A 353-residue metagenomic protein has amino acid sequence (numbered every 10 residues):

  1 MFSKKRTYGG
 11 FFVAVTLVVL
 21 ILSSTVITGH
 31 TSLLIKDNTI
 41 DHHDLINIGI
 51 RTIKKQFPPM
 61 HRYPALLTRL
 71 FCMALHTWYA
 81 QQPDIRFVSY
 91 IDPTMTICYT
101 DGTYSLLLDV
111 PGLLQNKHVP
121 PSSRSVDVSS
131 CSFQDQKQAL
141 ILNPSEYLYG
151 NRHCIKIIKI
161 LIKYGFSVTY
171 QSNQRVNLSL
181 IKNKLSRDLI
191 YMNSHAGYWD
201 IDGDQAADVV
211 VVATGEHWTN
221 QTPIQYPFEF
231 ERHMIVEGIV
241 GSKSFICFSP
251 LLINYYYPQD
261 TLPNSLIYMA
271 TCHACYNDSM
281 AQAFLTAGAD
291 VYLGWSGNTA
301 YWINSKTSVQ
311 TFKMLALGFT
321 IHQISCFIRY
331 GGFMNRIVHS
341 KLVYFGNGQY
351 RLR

Functional and structural regions predicted by a protein language model:
M1-K36, I190, F284, A289: Secretory targeting signatures
N38-P58, L66-L75, Y79-Q82, M95 (+5 more regions): A domain-level signal for caspase-like cysteine endopeptidase catalytic cores and their zymogen-processing architecture
P58-M95, I321-L342: Short glycine-rich, low-complexity/disordered patches
F87, T169-V176, W295-S296, I321-I324: Surface-exposed patches in mature extracellular/periplasmic domains of secreted proteins
M95-T100, Y104-L107, L352: Short linear proline/tyrosine/threonine-rich motifs used for host-factor recruitment and membrane trafficking/assembly
L106-N116: Extended Gly/Ser/Thr-rich low-complexity repeat segments, especially those forming or decorating extracellular
E216-S305: Catalytic cores of nucleophile-dependent amide-cleaving enzymes
S265-R353: Active-site-proximal C-terminal subdomain of hydrolase catalytic domains
